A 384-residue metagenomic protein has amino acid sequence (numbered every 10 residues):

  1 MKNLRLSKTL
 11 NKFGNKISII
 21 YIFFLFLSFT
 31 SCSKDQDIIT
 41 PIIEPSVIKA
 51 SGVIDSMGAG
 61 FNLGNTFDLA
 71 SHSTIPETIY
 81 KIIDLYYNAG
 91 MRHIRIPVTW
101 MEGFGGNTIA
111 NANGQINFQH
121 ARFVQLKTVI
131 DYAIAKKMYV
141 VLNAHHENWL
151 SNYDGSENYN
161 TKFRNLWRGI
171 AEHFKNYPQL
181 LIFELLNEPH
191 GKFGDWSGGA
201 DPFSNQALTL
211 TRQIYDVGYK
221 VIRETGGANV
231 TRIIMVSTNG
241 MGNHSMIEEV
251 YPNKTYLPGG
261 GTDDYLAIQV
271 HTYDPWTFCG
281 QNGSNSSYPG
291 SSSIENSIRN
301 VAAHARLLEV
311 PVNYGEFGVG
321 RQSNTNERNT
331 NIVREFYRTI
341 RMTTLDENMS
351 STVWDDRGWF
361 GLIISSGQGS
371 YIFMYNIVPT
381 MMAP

Functional and structural regions predicted by a protein language model:
M1-N15, Y219: N-terminal secretory signal peptides that target proteins for export/translocation
L25-I48: Bacterial Sec-dependent N-terminal signal peptides
P41-A112, I116: N-terminal structural segment of carbohydrate-active enzymes
G64-L69, H93, T99-F104, H146-L150 (+5 more regions): Solvent-exposed loop/turn segments at secondary-structure junctions within structured extracellular/periplasmic domains
A70-S73, E102-R122, H146-K162, G191-F203 (+3 more regions): Surface-exposed, active-site-proximal loop segments in enzymatic domains
I75-H93, F104, A112-L185, L210-T225 (+1 more regions): An active-site-proximal structural segment forming one wall of the substrate-binding cleft that immediately precedes
N165-R168, E172-K175, Q179-L180, H190-M349 (+3 more regions): Extracellular glycoside hydrolase catalytic/binding regions
